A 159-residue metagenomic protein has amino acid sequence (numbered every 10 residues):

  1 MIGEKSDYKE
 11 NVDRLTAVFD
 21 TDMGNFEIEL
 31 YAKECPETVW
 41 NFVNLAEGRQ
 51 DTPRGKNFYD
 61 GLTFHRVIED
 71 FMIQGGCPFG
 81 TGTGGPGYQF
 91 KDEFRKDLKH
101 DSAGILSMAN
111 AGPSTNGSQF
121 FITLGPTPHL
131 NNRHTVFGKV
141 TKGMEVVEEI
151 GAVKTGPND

Functional and structural regions predicted by a protein language model:
M1-D159: Cyclophilin-like peptidyl-prolyl cis-trans isomerases
